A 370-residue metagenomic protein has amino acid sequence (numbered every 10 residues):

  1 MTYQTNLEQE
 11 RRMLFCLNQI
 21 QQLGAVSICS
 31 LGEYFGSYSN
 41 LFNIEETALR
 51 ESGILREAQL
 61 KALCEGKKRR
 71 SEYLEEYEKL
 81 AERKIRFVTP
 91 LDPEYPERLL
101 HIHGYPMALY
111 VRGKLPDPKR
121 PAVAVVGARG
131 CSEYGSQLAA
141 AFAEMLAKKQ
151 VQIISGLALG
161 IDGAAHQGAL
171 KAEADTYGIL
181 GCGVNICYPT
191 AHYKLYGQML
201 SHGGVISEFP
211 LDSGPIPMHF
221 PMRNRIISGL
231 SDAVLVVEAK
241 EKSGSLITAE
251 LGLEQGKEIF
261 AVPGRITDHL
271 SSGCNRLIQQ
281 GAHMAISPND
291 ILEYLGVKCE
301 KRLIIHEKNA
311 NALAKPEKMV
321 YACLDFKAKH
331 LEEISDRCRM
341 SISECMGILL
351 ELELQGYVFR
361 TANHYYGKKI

Functional and structural regions predicted by a protein language model:
M1-P93, L331, Q355-H364, K368-I370: Short, small/acidic-rich helices and loops at N termini and domain boundaries of DNA replication/processing enzymes
T2-E10, T89-I370: Glycine-biased, small-residue-rich flexible motifs in mid-sequence functional cores and linkers
